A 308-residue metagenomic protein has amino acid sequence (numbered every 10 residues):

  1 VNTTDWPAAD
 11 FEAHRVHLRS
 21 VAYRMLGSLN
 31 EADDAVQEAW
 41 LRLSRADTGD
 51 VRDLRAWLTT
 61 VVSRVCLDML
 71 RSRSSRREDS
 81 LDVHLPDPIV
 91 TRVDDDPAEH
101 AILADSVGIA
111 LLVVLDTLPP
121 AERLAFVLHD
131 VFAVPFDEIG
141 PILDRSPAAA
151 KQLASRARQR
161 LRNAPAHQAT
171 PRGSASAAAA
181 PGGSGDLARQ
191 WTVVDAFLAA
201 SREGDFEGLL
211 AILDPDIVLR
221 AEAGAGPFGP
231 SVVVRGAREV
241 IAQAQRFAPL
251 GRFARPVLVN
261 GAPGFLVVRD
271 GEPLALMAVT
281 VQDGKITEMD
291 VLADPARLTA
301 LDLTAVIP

Functional and structural regions predicted by a protein language model:
V1-F197, D205: Active-site-adjacent scaffolding segments
G49, G271-E272, A293-A296: A short acidic/small-residue loop/turn micro-motif
L209, I217, G284: Hydrophobic pocket/interface hotspot
P215-A254: A solvent-exposed, acidic/Ser-Thr-rich amphipathic alpha-helical stretch
A262, T280-I286: Short, solvent-exposed coil/turn segments at beta-strand boundaries
G264-D270: Short beta-strand segments that buttress and anchor functional surface loops
L292-P308: Low-complexity, intrinsically disordered terminal/linker segments enriched in charged and Gly/Pro repeats
